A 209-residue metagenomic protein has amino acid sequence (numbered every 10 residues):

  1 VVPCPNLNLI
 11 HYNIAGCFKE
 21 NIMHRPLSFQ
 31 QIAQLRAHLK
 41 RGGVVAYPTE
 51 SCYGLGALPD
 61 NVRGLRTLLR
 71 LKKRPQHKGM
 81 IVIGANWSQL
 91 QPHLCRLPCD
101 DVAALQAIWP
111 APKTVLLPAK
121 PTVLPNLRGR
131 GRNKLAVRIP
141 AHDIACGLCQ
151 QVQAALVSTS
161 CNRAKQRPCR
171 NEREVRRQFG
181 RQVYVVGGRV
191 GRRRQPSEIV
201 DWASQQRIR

Functional and structural regions predicted by a protein language model:
V1-V2, A15, E20: Acidic, Ala/Val/Gly-enriched low-complexity intrinsically disordered segments
L7-Y12, F18: Short hydrophobic targeting helices and cationic amphipathic motifs that mediate membrane/organellar targeting
F18-R209: Active-site-adjacent structural elements in enzyme catalytic cores
